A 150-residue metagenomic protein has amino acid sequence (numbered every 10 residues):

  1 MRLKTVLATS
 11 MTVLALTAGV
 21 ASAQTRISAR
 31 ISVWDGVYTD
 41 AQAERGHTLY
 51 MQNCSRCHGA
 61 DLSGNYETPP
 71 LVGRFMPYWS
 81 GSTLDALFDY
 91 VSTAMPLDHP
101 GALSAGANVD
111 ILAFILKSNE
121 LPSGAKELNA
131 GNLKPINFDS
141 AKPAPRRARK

Functional and structural regions predicted by a protein language model:
M1-T5: Positively charged n-region of N-terminal signal peptides that target proteins for export
A8-A18: Bacterial N-terminal signal peptides
G19-A23: Sec/Tat signal peptide C-region and signal peptidase I cleavage site
T25-L49: Electrostatic cytochrome c docking/interface patches
A29-I31, P100-K150: Flexible coil segments in periplasmic/lumen-exposed cytochrome c-class electron-transfer proteins
G36-R45, S63-P96: Gly/Gly-Pro-rich "capping" loops immediately C-terminal to redox-active cysteine motifs in periplasmic/lumenal
E44-S55, Y78-G81, A105: Sequence context surrounding c-type heme c attachment/ligation sites in exported
G46, Y50-D61, I111, I115: The canonical Cys-X-X-Cys-His
